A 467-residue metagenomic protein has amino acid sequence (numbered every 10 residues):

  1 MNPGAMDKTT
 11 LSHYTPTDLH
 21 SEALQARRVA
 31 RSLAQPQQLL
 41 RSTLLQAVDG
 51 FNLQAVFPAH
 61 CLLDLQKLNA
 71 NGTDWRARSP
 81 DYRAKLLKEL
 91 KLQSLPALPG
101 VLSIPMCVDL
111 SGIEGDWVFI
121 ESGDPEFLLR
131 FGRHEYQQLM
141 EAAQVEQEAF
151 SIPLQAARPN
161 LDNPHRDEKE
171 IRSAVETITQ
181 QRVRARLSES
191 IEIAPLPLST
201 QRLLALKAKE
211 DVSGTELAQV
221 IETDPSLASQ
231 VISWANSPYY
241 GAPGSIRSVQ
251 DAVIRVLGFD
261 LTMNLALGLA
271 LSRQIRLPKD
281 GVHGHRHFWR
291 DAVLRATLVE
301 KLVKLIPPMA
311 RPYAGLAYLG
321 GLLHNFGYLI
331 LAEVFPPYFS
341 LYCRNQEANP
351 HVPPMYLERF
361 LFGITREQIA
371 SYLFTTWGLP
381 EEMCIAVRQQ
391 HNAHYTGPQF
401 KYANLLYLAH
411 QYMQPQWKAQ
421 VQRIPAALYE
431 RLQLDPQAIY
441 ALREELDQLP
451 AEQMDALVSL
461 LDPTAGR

Functional and structural regions predicted by a protein language model:
M1, M6, Q411, V421-Q422 (+1 more regions): Terminal helices and disordered tails flanking the catalytic cores of nucleotide-processing hydrolases
M1-K169: Extended, low-hydrophobicity, polar/charged segments
N2, K8, P153-C343, H351-A426 (+1 more regions): Conserved alpha-helical "signature site" that marks functionally important helical segments or helix/loop junctions
F57-C61, L65-A70, G115-F119, P415-E444: Electropositive, surface-exposed helix/loop patches at the edges of structured domains that serve as adaptable
A70-N71, A142, G268, L305 (+2 more regions): Residues at alpha-helix termini
G72-D74, Q144, G258, G363 (+2 more regions): Glycine-centered helix-boundary capping/hinge motifs
R76-P80, A310, A314, E381-I385 (+1 more regions): Short, surface-exposed acidic
E347: Short Lys/Arg-enriched helix C-cap and helix-to-coil transition segments that create basic nucleic-acid-contact patches
